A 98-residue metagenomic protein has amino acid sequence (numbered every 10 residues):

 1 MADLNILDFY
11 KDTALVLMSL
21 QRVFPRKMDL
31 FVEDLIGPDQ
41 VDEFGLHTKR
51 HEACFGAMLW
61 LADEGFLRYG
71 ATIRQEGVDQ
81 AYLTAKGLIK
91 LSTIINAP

Functional and structural regions predicted by a protein language model:
M1-D29: Short alpha-helical segments that sit at the start of domains
Y10-A14, F55, E64, A85: Non-catalytic, well-ordered alpha-helical scaffold segments
L17-F24, L61, L91-I94: Generic structural signal for hydrophobic core residues of well-folded globular domains
R26-F44: Short acidic, hydrophobic short linear motifs in intrinsically disordered regions
G45-E64, V78: Short amphipathic alpha-helical interaction segments
R74-P98: Short, amphipathic alpha-helical interaction segments positioned at domain boundaries
